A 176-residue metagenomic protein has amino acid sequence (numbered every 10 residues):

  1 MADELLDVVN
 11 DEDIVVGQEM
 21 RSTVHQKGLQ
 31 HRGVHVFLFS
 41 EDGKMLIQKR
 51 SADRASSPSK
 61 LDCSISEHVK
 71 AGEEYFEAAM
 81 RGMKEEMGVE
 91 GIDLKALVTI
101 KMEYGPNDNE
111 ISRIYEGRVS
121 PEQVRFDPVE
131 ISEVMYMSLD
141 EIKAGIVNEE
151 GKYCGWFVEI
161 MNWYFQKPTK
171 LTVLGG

Functional and structural regions predicted by a protein language model:
M1-H35, E41: Acidic, metal-coordinating catalytic segment for phosphate/diphosphate chemistry, firing primarily on the Nudix
L6, K44-M45, V134-M135: A residue-level structural signature of the nucleotidyltransferase/glycosyltransferase Rossmann-like core
S22, S59, A71, V98 (+1 more regions): Nudix hydrolase/Nudix homology domain
T23-V34, S40, K44-R81: Conserved Nudix-box catalytic region and its N-terminal flanking loop in Nudix hydrolases and closely related
V36, I65, A96, Y115-G117: A structural signal for short, well-ordered beta-strand segments
E86: Short alpha-helical functional segments enriched in proximate histidine and acidic residues
E90-V98: A short coil-to-beta-strand element that immediately follows conserved catalytic motifs
